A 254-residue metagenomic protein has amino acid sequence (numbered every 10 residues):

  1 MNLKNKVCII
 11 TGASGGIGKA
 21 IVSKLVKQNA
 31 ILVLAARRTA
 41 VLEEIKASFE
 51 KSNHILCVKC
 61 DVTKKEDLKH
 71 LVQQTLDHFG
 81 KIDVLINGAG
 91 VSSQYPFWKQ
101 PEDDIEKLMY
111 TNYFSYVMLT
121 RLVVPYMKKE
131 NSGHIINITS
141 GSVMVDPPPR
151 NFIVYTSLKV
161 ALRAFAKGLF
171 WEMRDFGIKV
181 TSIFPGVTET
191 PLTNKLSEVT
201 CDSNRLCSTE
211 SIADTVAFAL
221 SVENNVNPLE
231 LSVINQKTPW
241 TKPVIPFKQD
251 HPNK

Functional and structural regions predicted by a protein language model:
S14-G15: Conserved glycine-rich cofactor-binding loop
Q28-I45: Conserved glycine-rich Rossmann-like NAD(P)H-binding loop of the short-chain dehydrogenase/reductase
K59-L71, E102: The beta1-alpha1 cofactor-binding region of Rossmann-like NAD(H)/NADP(H)-dependent oxidoreductases
P96-F97, D104-M109: Substrate-binding pocket helix/loop in short-chain dehydrogenase/reductase
T120, T156-L158: Active-site helix of classical SDR
S140: Residue(s) in the substrate-gating loop at a strand-loop-helix junction that position the organic substrate next
S182, E198-K242: C-terminal helical subdomain
